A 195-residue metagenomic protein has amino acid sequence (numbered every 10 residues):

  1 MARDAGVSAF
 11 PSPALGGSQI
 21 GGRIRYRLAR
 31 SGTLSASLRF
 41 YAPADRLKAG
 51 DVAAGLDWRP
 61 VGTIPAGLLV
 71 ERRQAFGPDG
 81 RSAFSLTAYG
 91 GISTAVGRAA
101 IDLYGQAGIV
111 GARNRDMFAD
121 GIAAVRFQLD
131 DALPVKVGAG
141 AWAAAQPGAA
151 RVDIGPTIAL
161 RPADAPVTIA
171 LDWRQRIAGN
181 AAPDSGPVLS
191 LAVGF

Functional and structural regions predicted by a protein language model:
M1, G21, R25, A53 (+8 more regions): Outer-membrane beta-barrel proteins and related beta-barrel translocases across Gram-negative bacteria
M1-R3, A9, T33-A44, V52-A54 (+4 more regions): Transmembrane beta-strand segments that form the barrel wall of outer-membrane beta-barrel proteins
M1-T33: Outer-membrane beta-barrel initiation region
G16-I20, K48-V52, G80-L86, A99 (+3 more regions): Residues that define the transmembrane beta-barrel architecture of outer-membrane proteins
I24, A36-L38, L56, V70 (+5 more regions): Membrane-embedded beta-strands that build the outer-membrane beta-barrel scaffold
L28-R30, A44, W58-I64, T94-R98 (+5 more regions): Outer-membrane beta-barrel strand-turn architecture
R73-G140: Detector for outer-membrane/organellar transmembrane beta-barrel domains, recognizing the amphipathic beta-strand
I158, P183-F195: Outer-membrane beta-barrel "beta-signal"
